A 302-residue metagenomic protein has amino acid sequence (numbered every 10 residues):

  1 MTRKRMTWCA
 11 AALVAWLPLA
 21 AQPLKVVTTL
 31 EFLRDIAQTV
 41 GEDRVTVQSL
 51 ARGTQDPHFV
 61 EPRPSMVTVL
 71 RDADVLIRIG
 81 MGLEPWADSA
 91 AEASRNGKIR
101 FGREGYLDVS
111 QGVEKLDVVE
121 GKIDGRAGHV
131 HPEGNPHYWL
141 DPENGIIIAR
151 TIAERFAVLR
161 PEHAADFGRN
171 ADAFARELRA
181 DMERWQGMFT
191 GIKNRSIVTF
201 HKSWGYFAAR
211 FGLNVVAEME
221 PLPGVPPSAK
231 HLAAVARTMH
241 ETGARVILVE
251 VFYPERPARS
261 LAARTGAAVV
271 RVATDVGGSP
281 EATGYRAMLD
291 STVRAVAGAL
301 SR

Functional and structural regions predicted by a protein language model:
M1-C9: Bacterial N-terminal signal peptides that target proteins for export
W8-P18: Bacterial N-terminal signal peptides
A21-R302: Extracytoplasmic metal-acquisition and chelation regions
